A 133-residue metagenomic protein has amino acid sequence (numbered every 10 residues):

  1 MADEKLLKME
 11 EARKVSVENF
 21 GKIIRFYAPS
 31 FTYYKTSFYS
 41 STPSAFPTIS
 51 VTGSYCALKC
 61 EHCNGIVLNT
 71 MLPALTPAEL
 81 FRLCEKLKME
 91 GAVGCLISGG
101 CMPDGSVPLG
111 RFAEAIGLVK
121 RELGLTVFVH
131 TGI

Functional and structural regions predicted by a protein language model:
M1-S54, L58: Flexible, acidic/Gly-rich N-terminal and inter-domain linker regions that tether and position cofactor-handling modules
P29-F31, S37-S40, P47, T52 (+1 more regions): Conserved Radical SAM active-site core
C60-C63: The canonical Cys-X-X-Cys-His
